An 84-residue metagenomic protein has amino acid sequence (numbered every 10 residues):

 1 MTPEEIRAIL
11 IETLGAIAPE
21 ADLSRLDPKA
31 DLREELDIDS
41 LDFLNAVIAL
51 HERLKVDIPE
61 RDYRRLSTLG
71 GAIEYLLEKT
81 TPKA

Functional and structural regions predicted by a protein language model:
T2-I38, R53, D57-A84: Phosphopantetheine-dependent thiolation modules in NRPS/PKS and related acyl-activating systems
D42: Two-component histidine kinase catalytic core, primarily the HATPase_c
A46: Short active-site alpha-helical segment characteristic of glycosyltransferases and processive polysaccharide synthases
